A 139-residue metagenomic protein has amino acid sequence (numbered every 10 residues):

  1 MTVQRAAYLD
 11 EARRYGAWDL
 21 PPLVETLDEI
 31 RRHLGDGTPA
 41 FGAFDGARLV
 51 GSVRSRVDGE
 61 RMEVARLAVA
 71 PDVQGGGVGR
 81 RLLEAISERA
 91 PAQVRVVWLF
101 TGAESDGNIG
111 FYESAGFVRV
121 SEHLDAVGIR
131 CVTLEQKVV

Functional and structural regions predicted by a protein language model:
T2-I30: Conserved GNAT-fold acetyl-CoA-binding loop/helix
L27-G42, E63: A short helix-loop-beta-strand connector motif used in the catalytic cores of GNAT acetyltransferases and, in some
T38, G128-L134: Short hydrophobic/aromatic beta-strand or adjacent loop that forms the aromatic wall/cage of a ligand/substrate-binding
G42, R48-R56, R61-A68: Conserved beta-strand in the GNAT
R66-V69, G75-E88, G110-S114: Conserved acetyl-CoA-binding loop-helix of GNAT-fold acetyltransferases
P71-Q74, W98-I109, D125-R130: Conserved beta-strand-loop-alpha-helix junction that forms the acyl-donor binding cleft
L83, R89-T101: Conserved GNAT acetyl-CoA-binding A-motif
Y112-E122: Conserved acetyl-CoA-binding loop of GNAT-fold acetyltransferases
